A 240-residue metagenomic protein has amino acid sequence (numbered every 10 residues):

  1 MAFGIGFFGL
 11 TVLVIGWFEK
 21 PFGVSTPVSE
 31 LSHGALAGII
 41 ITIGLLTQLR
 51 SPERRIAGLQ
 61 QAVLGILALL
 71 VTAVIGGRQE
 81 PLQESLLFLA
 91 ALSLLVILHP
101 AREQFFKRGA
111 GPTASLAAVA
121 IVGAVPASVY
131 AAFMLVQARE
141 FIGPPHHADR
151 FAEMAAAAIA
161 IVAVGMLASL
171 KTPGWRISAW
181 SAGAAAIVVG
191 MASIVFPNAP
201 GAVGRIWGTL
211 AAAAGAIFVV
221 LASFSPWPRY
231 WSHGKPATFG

Functional and structural regions predicted by a protein language model:
M1-F3, E53-A62, P100-S128, K171-A185 (+1 more regions): Cytoplasm-facing juxtamembrane segments at the starts of transmembrane helices in multi-pass membrane proteins
A2-F8, V63-A73, L86-H99, G111-V136 (+2 more regions): Alpha-helical transmembrane segments of multi-pass integral membrane proteins
F7-A35, L70-L86, V129-A155, M191-A212: Membrane interfacial helix motifs at helix-loop boundaries and amphipathic/re-entrant anchors
S32-P52, Q104, A110-G123, A148-S169: Compositionally biased, flexible interaction segments
G34-T47, S85-R102, A155-G165, L210-S225: Hydrophobic cores of alpha-helical transmembrane segments in multi-pass inner/ER membrane proteins, independent
I39-T72: Long, hydrophobic/aromatic-enriched structural stretches that serve as scaffold segments
Q79-L87, E103-P112, P200-I206, P226-P236: A cytosolic-side transmembrane-helix exit/cap motif
A155-G240: C-terminal transmembrane-bundle signature of multipass membrane proteins, characterized by strong activation on
